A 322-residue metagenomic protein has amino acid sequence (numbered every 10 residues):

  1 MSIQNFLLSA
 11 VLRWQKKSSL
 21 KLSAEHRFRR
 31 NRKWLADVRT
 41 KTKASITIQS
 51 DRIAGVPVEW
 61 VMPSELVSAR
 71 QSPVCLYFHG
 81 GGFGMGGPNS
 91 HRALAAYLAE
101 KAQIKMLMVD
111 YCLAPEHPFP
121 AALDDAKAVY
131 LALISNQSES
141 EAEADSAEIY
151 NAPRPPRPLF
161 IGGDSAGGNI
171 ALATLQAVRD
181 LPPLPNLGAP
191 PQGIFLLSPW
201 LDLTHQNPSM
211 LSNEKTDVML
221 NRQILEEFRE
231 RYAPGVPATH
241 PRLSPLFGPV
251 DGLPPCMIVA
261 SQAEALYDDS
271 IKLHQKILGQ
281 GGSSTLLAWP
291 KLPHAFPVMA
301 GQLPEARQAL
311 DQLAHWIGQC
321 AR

Functional and structural regions predicted by a protein language model:
M1-L66, R322: A glycine/proline-hinged amphipathic helix-loop "lid/cap" segment that gates access to hydrophobic ligand pockets
Q49, I53-R322: Alpha/beta-hydrolase superfamily serine-hydrolase fold, recognizing
